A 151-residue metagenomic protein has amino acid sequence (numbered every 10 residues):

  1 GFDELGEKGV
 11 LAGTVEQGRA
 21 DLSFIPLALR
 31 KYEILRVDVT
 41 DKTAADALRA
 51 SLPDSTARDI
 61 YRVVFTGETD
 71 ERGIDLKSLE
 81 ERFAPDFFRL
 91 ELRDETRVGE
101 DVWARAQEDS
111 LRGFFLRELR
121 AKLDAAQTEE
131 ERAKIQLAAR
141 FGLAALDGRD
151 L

Functional and structural regions predicted by a protein language model:
G1-Q17, V98: Conserved beta-sheet core of the metallophosphoesterase superfamily
Q17-L151: Accessory, non-catalytic peripheral segments of nucleic-acid enzymes
